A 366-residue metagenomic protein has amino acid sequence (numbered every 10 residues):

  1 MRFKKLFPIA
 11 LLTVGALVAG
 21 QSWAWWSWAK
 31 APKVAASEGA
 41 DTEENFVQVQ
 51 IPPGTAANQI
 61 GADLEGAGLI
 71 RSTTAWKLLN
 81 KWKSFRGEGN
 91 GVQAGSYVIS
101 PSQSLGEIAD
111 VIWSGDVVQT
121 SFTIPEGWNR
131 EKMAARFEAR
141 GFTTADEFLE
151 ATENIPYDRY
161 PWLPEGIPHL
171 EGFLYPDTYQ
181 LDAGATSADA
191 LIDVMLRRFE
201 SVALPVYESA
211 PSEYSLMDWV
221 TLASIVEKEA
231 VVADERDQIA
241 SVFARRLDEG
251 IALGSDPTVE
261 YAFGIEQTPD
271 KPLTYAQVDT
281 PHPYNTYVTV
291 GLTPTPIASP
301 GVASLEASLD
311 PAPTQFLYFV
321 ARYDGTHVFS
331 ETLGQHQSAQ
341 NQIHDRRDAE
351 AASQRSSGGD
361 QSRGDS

Functional and structural regions predicted by a protein language model:
M1-T42: N-terminal type II signal-anchor transmembrane helix that functions as the membrane-insertion/stop-transfer segment
T13-V14, Q48, S121, F319: N-terminal hydrophobic or amphipathic segments with adjacent small-residue motifs that include Sec signal peptides
T13-V18, G66, T274, T326: Alpha-helical interaction segments
W25-A203: Signal peptide-directed extracytoplasmic domains
A56, R136-T143, L149, P156-S366: Bacterial extracytoplasmic/cell-wall-associated proteins, especially those involved in peptidoglycan
